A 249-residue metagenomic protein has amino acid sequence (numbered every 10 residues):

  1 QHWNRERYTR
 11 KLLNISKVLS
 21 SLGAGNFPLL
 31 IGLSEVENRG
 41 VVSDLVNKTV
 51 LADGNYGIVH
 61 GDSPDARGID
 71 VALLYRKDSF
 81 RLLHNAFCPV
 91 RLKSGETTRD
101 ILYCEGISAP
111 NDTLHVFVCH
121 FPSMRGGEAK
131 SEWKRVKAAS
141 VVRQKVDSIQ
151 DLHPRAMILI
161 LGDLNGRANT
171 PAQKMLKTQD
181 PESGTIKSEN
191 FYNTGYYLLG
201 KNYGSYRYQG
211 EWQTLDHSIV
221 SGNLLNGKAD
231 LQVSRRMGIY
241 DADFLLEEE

Functional and structural regions predicted by a protein language model:
Q1-T49, D53, V59-I69, A242: N-terminal, active-site-proximal structural segment of metallo-dependent hydrolase catalytic domains
H2-Y8, F27-L33, H60-G61, R91 (+3 more regions): Second-shell loop/turn segments in exported
W3, V18-V42, L74, V116 (+3 more regions): Active-site beta-strand/loop signature of hydrolases that rely on acidic residues for catalysis
E37, A66-H84, I107, G210-A229: Conserved beta strand-loop-helix elements of the APE1-like EEP
G40-S43, R67-I69, R125-E128, R167-A172 (+1 more regions): Extracytoplasmic/secreted cell-surface and envelope-processing proteins
D78-R81, T97-S123: Beta-strand-turn-beta hairpins that frame and shape the catalytic cleft of phosphate-ester-processing enzymes
A109-S140, Q144: Metal-dependent phosphoester/phosphodiester hydrolase catalytic core
S148-L159, N165-E249: Metal-dependent phosphoester-hydrolase catalytic domains
